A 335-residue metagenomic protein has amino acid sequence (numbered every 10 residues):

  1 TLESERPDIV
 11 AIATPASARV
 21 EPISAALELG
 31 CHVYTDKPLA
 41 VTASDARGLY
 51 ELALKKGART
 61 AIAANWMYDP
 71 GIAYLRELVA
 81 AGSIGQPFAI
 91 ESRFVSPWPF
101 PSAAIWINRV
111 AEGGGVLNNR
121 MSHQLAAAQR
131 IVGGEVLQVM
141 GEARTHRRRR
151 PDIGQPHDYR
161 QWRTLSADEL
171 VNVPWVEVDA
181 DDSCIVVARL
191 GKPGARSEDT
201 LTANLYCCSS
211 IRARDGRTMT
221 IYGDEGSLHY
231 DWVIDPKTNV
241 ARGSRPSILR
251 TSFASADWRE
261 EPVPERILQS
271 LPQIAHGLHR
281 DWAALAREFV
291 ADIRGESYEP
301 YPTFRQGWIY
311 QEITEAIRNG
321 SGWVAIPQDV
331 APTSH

Functional and structural regions predicted by a protein language model:
T1-L52: Beta-loop-alpha module in the N-terminal Rossmann-like domain of NAD(P)-dependent dehydrogenases, especially those
I9-A11, A58, L268, Q273-G277 (+1 more regions): C-terminal helix-rich "cap/oligomerization" subdomain common to oxidoreductases
I12, T35, T60-I62, E91 (+1 more regions): Hydrophobic residues in well-ordered beta-strands that form the structural core
L29-C31, K56-A58, D199-T202: A short helix->loop->beta-strand "cap" motif at the edges of active sites that frequently abuts
G48-W66, G85-I90: Rossmann-fold dehydrogenase core element
W66-E177: Predominantly a Rossmann-like dinucleotide-binding segment in NAD(P)-dependent oxidoreductases
P174-S183, L190-A283: NAD(P)-dinucleotide binding in Rossmann-like oxidoreductases
